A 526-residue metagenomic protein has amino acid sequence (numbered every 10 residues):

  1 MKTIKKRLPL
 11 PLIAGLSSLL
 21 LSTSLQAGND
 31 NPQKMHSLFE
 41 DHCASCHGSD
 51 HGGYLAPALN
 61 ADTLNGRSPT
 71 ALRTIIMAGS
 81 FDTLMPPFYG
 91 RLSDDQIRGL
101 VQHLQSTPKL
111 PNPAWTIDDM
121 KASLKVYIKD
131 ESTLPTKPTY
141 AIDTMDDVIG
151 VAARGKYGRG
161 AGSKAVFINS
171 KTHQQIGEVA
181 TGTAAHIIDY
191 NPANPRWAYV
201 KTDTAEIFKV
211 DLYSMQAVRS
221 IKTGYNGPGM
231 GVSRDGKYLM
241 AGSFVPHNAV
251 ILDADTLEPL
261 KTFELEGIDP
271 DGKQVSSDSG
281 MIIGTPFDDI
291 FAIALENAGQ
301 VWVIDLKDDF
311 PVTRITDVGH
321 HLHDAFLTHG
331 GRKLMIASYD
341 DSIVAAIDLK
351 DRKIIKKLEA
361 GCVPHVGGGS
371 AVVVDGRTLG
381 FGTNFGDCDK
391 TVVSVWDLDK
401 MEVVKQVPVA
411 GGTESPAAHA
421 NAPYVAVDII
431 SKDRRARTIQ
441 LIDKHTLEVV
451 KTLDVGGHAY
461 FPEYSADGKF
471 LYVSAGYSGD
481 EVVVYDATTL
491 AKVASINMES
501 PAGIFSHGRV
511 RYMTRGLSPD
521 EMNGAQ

Functional and structural regions predicted by a protein language model:
L25-L38: Electrostatic cytochrome c docking/interface patches
N29, S45, D50-Y54, L59-P111: Extracytoplasmic electron-transfer domains, predominantly the class I c-type cytochrome c fold
D130, Q174-V179, Q216-I221, E258-G272 (+5 more regions): A short beta-strand motif characteristic of beta-propeller blades
D130-T139, A184-Y190, N226-R234, G272-I283 (+5 more regions): Repeated scaffold domains used in trafficking and secretory/extracellular systems, primarily beta-propellers
M145-D147, N194-R196, D235-K237, F287-D289 (+4 more regions): Short coil/turn segments that connect the beta-strands within blades of beta-propeller domains
S170-H173, D211-M215, A254-L257, D305-D309 (+4 more regions): Short loop/turn segments that connect beta-strands within beta-propeller blades
T223-G299, P311-R314: Asp-box/WD-like beta-propeller blade repeats and closely related beta-sheet repeat scaffolds
A475-Q526: Blade-level signature of beta-propeller repeat domains, shared across WD40, Kelch, NHL, RCC1 and BNR/Asp-box propellers
